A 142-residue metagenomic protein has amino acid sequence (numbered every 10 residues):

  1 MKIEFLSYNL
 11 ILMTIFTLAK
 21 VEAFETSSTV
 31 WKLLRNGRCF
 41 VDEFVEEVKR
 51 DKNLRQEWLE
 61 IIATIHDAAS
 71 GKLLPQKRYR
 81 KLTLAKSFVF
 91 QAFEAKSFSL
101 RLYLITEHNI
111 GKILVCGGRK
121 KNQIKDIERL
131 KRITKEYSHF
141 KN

Functional and structural regions predicted by a protein language model:
M1-S99, H108-G111, R119-N142: Basic, Lys/Arg-enriched alpha-helical interface segments
